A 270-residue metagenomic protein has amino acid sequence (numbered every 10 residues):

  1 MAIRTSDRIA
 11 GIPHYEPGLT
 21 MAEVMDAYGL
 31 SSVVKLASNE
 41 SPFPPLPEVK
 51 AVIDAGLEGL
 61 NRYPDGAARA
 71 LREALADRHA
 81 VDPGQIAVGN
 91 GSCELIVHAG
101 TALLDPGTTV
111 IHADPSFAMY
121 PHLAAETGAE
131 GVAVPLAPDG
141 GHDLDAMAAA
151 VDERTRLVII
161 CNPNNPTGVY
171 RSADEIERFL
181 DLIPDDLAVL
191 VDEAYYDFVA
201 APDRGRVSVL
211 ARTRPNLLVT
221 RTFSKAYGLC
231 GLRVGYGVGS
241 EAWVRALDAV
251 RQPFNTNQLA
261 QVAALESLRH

Functional and structural regions predicted by a protein language model:
A2-C93, H98: N-terminal small-domain helix-loop-helix segment of the aminotransferase-like
G29, E58, L104-D105, D152 (+2 more regions): Short conserved AdoMet
S32, D82-I86, P106-T109, R154 (+3 more regions): Short acidic capping loops at alpha-helix termini that bridge into adjacent secondary structure
K35-A37, G131-P135, L157-P163, V189-E193: Short beta-strands and strand-loop turn motifs
A67, N216-H270: PLP-dependent aminotransferase class I/II
A102-I160: PLP-dependent aminotransferase-like
A125, H142-R154, P166-V189, E193-A226: Active-site pre-lysine segment of PLP-dependent enzymes
